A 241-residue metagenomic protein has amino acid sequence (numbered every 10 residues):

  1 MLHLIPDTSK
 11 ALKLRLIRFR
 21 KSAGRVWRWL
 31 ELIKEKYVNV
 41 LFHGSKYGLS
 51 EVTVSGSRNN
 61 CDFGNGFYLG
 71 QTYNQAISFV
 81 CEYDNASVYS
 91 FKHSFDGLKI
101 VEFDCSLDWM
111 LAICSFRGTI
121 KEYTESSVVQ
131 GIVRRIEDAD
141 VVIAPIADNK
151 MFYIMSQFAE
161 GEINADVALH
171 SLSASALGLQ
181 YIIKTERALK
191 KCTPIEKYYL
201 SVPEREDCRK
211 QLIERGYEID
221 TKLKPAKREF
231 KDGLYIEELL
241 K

Functional and structural regions predicted by a protein language model:
L2-I5, L12, L16-D62, C81 (+2 more regions): ADP-ribose/NAD+-binding catalytic cleft of ART/PARP-like enzymes
L12, Y68, Y181-I182: Alpha-helix boundary/capping detector
W29-Y37, E82-A86, S94-K241: Conserved NAD+-utilizing ADP-ribose enzyme module
N39, G66, V88: Extracellular structured ligand-interaction cores
G48, Y73-N74, F95-L98: Short, charged/polar surface micro-motifs in flexible loops or helix N-caps
T53, R58, F67, Q71 (+3 more regions): Solvent-exposed, flexible loop/coil residues
R58-Y83: Extended catalytic/binding region for NAD+/ADP-ribose chemistry, centered on the ART fold
